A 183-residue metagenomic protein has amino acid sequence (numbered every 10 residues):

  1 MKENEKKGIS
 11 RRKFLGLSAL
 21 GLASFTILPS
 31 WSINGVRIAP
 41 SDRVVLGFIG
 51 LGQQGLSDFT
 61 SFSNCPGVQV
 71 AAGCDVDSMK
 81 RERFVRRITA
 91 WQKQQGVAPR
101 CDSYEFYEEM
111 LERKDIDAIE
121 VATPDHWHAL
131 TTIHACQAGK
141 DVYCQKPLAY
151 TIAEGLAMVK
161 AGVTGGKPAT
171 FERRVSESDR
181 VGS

Functional and structural regions predicted by a protein language model:
K2-D141, A153-P168: N-terminal glycine-/serine-/threonine-rich beta1-alpha1-beta2 phosphate-ribose binding loop of Rossmann-like
G73, K146-L148, E172-V175: Short strand-turn motif at the edge of the Rossmann-like AdoMet-binding core
E177-S183: Oxidoreductase and adenylate-handling cofactor-binding alpha/beta cores
